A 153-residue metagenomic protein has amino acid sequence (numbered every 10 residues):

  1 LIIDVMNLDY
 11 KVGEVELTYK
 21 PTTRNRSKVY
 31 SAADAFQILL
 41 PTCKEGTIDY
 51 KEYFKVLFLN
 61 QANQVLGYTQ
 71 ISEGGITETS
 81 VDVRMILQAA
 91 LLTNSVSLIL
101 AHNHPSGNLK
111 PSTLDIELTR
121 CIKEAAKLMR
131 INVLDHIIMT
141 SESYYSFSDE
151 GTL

Functional and structural regions predicted by a protein language model:
L1-P21, N60-A62, S72, I76-L153: Active-site-proximal loop/helix of nucleotide/amide-processing enzymes and allied scaffolds
N25-M85, A89: Glycine-rich, small/polar surface segments that engage phosphate groups of diverse ligands
